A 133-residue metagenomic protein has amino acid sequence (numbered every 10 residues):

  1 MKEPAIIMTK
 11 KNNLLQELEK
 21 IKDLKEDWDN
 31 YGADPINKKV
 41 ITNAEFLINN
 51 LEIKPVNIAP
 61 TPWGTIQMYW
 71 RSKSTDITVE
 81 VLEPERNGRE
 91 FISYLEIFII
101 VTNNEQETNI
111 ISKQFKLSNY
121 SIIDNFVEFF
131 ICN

Functional and structural regions predicted by a protein language model:
M1-N57, N87-N133: Eukaryotic low-complexity, non-globular regulatory regions
I41-E85: Amphipathic, interaction-prone secondary-structure segments
